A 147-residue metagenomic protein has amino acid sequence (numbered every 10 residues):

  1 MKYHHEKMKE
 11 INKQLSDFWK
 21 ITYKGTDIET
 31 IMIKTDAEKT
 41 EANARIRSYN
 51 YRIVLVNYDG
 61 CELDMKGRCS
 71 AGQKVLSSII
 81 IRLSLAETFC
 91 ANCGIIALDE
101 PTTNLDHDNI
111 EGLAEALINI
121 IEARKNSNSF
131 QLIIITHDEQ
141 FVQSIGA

Functional and structural regions predicted by a protein language model:
M1-A147: Terminal ABC-like ATPase head and other globular end-domains that cap long coiled-coil arms in SMC/Rad50/SbcC-family
